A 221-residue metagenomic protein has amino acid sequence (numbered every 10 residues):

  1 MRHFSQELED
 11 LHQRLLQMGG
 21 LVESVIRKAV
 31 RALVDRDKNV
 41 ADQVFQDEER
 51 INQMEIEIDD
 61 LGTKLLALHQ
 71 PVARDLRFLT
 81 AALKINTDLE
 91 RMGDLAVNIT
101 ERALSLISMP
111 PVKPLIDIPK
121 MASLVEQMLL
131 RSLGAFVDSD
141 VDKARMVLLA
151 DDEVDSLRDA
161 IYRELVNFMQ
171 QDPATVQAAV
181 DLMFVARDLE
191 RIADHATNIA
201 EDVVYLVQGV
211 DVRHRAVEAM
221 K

Functional and structural regions predicted by a protein language model:
M1-K221: Cytosolic, long alpha-helical scaffolding segments
